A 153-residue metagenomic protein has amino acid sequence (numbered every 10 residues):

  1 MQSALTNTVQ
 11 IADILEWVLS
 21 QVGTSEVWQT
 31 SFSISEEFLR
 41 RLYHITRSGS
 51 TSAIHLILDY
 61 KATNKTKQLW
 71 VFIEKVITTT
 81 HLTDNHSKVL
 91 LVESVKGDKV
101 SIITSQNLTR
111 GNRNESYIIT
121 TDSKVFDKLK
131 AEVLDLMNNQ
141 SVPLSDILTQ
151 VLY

Functional and structural regions predicted by a protein language model:
M1-Y153: PLD/PLD-like phosphodiesterase catalytic module centered on the HKD motif
